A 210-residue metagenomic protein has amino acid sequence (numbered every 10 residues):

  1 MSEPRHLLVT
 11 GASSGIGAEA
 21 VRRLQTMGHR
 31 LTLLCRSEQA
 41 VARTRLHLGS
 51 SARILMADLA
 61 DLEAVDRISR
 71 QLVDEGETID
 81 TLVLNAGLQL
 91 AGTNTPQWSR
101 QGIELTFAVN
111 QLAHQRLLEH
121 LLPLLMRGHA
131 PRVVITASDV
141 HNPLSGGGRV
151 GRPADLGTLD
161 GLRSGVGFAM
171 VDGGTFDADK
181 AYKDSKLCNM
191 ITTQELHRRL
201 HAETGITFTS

Functional and structural regions predicted by a protein language model:
S2-S210: Rossmann-fold NAD(P)H-dependent dehydrogenase/reductase core
